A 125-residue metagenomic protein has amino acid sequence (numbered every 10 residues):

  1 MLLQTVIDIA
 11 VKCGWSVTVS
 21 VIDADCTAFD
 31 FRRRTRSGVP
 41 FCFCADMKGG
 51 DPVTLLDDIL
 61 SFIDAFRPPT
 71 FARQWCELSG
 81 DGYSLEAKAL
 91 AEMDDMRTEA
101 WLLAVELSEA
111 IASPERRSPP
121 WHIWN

Functional and structural regions predicted by a protein language model:
M1-L2, E99: Short amphipathic alpha-helical segments
L2-S61: Amphipathic, interaction-prone secondary-structure segments
C42, D51-N125: Intrinsically disordered, low-complexity regulatory regions enriched in serine/threonine/proline and acidic residues
